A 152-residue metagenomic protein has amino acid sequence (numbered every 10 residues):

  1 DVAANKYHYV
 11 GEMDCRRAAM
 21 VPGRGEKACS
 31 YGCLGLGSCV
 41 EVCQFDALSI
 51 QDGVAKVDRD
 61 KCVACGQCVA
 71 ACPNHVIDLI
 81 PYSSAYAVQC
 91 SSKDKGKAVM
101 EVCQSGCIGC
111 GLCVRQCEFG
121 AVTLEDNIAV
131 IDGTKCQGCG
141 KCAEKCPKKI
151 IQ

Functional and structural regions predicted by a protein language model:
D1-Q116, G120-T123, A143-K145, K149-Q152: Ferredoxin-type iron-sulfur electron-transfer modules and their immediate structural context
A55, I128-A129: Hydrophobic residues embedded in beta-strands of well-ordered beta-sheets
